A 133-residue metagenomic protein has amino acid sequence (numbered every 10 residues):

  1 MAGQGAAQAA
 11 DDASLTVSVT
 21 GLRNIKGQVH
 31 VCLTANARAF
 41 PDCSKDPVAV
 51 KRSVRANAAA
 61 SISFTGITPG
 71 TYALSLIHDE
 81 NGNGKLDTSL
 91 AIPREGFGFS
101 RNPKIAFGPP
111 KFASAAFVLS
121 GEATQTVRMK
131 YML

Functional and structural regions predicted by a protein language model:
M1-A6: C-terminal segment of classical bacterial N-terminal signal peptides
L15-G21, V31, V127: A short, amphipathic beta-strand motif
H30-T34, S75: Beta-strand signatures of extracellular beta-sandwich domains
S53-A58, V118-G121: Short proline/glycine- and polar residue-rich coil/turn motifs
F64-I67: Short, flexible loop/turn segments at beta-strand junctions in immunoglobulin-like and fibronectin type III
G70-L76: A short tyrosine-centered beta-strand micro-motif
D79-T88: Acidic, glycine-anchored loop motifs typical of Ca2+
G96-M132: Extracellular beta-sheet/turn segments enriched in Thr/Pro/Gly and aliphatic residues
